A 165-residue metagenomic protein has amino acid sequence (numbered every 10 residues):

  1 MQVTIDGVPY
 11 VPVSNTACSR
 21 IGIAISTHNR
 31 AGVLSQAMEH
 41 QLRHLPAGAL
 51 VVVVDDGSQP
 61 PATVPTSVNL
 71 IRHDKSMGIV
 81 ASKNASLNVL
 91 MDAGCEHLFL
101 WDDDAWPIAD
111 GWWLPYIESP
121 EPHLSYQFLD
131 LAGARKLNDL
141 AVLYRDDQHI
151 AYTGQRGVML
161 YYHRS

Functional and structural regions predicted by a protein language model:
M1-E39: N-proximal low-complexity "stem/linker" segments adjacent to membrane-targeting elements
E39-G48: Short, acidic, metal-binding catalytic loop of nucleotide-sugar glycosyltransferases
G48-G57, I71-H73: Short beta-strand/loop segment that forms part of the nucleotide-sugar
V53-T63, W106: A conserved acidic beta->alpha catalytic loop
A62, K83, A109-W113: Acidic donor-diphosphate engagement hotspot in glycosyltransferases and nucleotidyltransferases that stabilizes
D74-L90: Glycine-rich, basic loop-to-helix element that forms the pyrophosphate-binding segment of sugar-nucleotide handling
C95-W106: Short beta-strand-to-loop acidic/aromatic patch adjacent to the donor-nucleotide binding site
I108-S165: Conserved catalytic core of nucleotide-sugar-dependent glycosyltransferases
